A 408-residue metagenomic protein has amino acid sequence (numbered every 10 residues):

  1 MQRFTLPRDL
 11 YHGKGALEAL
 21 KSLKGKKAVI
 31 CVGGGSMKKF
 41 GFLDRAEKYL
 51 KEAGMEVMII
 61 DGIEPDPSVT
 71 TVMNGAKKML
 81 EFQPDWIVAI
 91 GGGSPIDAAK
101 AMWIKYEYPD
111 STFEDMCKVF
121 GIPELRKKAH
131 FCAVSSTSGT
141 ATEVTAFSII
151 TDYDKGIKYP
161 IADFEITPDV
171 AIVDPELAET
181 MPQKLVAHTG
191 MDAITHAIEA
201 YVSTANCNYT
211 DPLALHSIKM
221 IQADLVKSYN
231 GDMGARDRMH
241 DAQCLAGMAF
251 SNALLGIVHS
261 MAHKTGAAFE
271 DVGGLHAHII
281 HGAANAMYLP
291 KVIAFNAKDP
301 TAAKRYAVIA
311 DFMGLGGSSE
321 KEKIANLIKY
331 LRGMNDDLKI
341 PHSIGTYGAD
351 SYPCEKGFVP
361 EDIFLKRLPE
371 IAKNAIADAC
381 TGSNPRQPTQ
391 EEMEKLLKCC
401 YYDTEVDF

Functional and structural regions predicted by a protein language model:
M1-W86: ATP/NTP phosphate-donor binding region
R8, Y108-N208, K304-V308: A glycine/threonine-rich phosphate-anchoring loop and its flanking beta-alpha core in nucleotide/phosphate-binding
K14, K39-F42, V69-T71, S94-A99 (+2 more regions): Short glycine/serine/threonine-rich phosphate/pyrophosphate-binding segments that cradle anionic phosphate groups
N74-A76, P95-P109, V144-T145, T265: Short Gly/Thr/Asp-enriched flexible loops that form oxyanion-binding sites at enzyme active sites
P84-K100, S136-T142, H278: Glycine/serine-rich anion-binding loops at beta->alpha junctions that coordinate negatively charged ligand groups
A200-Y330: Active-site segments that bind and position negatively charged phosphate/pyrophosphate groups
A310-F408: C-terminal charged capping/lid subdomain of soluble metabolic enzymes
